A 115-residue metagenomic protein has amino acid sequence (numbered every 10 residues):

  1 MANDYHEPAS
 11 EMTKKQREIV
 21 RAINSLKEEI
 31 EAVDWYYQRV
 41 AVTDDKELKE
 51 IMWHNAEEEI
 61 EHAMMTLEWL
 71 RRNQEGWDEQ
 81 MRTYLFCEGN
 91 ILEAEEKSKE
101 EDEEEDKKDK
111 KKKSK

Functional and structural regions predicted by a protein language model:
M1-K115: Iron-associated oxidoreductase/ferritin-like identity signal
